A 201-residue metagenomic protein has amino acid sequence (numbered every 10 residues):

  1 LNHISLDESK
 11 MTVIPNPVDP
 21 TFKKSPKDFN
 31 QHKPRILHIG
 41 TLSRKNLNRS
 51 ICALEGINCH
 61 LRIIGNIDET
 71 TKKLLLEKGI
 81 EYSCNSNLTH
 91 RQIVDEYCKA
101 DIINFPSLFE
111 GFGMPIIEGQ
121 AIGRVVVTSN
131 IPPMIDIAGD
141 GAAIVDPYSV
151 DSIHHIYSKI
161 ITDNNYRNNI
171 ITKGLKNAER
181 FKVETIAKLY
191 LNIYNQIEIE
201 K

Functional and structural regions predicted by a protein language model:
P17: Carbohydrate-associated surface elements
F29-K45, I51, R62: Conserved donor-binding/catalytic core segment of Leloir-type glycosyltransferases
I39, A143-V150, K159-N164: Conserved acidic donor-binding segment of nucleotide-sugar-dependent glycosyltransferases
G65, T71-V94: Nucleotide-activated donor-binding/catalytic signature segment of Leloir-type glycosyltransferases, i.e., the conserved
D95-A100, F105, Y190: Short alpha-helical donor nucleotide-sugar binding micro-motif in glycosyltransferases
L108: Aromatic "clamp/platform" in nucleotide-sugar-dependent glycosyltransferases that forms part of the donor/acceptor
I116, A121-T128: Short hydrophobic beta-strand element within catalytic cores of glycosyltransferases and related nucleotide-activated
V183-K201: C-terminal alpha-helical cap of glycosyltransferases
